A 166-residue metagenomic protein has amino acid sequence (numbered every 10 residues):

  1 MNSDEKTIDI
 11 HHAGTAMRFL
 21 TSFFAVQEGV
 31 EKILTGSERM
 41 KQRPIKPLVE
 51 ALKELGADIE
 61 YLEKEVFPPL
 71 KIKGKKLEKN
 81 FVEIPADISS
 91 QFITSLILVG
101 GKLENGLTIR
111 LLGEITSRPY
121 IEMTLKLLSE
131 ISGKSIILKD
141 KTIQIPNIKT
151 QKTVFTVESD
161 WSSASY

Functional and structural regions predicted by a protein language model:
M1-Y166: Structural preference for solvent-exposed beta-strand-turn elements and adjacent flexible terminal/loop segments within
